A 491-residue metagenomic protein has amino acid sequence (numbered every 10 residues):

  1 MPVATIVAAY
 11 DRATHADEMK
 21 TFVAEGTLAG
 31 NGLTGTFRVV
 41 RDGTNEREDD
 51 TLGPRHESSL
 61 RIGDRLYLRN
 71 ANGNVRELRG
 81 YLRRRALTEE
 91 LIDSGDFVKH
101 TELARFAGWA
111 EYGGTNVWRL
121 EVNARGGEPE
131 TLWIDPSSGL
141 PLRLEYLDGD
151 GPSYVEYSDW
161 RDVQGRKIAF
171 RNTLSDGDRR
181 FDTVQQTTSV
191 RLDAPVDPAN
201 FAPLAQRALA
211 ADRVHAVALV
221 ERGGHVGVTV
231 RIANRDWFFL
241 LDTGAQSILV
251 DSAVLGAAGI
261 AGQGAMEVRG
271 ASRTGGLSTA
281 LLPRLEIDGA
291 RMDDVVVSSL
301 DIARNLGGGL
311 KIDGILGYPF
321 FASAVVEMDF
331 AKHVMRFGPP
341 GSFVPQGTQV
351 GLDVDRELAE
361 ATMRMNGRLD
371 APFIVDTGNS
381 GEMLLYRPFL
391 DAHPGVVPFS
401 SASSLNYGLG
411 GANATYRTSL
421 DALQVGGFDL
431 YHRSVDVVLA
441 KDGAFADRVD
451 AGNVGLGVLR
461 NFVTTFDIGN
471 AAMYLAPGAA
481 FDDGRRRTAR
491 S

Functional and structural regions predicted by a protein language model:
M1-I6, E18, Y67-E130, P136-L140 (+4 more regions): Flexible, processing/modification-adjacent segments and terminal tails in exported/periplasmic/extracellular proteins
V3-G73, L103-R105, S247: N-terminal mature ectodomain segment of secretory-pathway/periplasmic proteins
G30-N31, A107-Y112, R269-R273: A cross-family detector of function-defining hotspots
G32, G113-N116, G127, G165 (+1 more regions): Short acidic/glycine-enriched loop/turn segments that link adjacent beta-strands
L33-F37, R55-S59, E128-L132, G151-D159 (+2 more regions): A structural detector for short beta-strand units
V40-T44, S59-Y67, P129-Y146, Q186-A199: A short, surface-exposed beta-strand/turn
E48, L120, L144, F170-L174: Beta-strand-dense domains in secreted/periplasmic systems and polymorphic toxin scaffolds
N123-R125, W133-P136, E156-S491: Pepsin/retropepsin-fold aspartyl endopeptidases
